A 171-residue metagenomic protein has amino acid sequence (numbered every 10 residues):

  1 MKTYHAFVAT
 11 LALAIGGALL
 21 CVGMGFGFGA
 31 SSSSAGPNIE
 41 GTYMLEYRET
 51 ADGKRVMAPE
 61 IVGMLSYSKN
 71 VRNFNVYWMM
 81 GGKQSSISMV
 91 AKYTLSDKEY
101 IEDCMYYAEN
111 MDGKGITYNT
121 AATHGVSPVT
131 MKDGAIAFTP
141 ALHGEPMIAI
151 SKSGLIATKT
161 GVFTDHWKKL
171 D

Functional and structural regions predicted by a protein language model:
M1-H5: Positively charged n-region of N-terminal signal peptides that target proteins for export
T10-G25: Bacterial N-terminal signal peptides
C21-S88, S96, I101-D171: Lipid interaction determinants
